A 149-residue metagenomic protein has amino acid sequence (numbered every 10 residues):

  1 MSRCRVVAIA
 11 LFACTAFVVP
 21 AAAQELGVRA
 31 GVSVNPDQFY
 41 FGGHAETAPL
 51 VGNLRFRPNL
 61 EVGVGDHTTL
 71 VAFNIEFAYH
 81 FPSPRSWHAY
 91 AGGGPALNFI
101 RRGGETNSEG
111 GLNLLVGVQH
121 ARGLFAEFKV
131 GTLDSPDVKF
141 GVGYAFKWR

Functional and structural regions predicted by a protein language model:
M1-Q24, R149: Cleavable N-terminal export/targeting peptides
A23-Q24, G52, Q119-L124: Short glycine/proline-enriched coil/turn segments at helix->beta-strand junctions
E25-R29, R55-N59, H88-G92, F125-E127 (+1 more regions): Residue-level detector of the transmembrane beta-barrel scaffold of outer-membrane proteins
L26, F39-G43, V71-I75, A89 (+3 more regions): Hydrophobic, lipid-facing positions within transmembrane beta-strands of outer-membrane proteins
G31-D37: Short polar catalytic/cofactor-binding loops
V32, G93-P95, V118: Gly/Ser/Thr-rich helix-start
G42-T106, T132, A145-R149: Gram-negative (and chloroplast) outer-membrane scaffold detector with strong preference for beta-barrel transmembrane
E127-D134: Short, exposed beta-strand-loop hairpins at the edges of beta-sheets in extracellular/periplasmic proteins
